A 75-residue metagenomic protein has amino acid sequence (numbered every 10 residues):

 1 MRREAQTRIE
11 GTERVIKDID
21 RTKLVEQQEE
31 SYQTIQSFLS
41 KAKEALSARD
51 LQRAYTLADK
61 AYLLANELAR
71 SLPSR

Functional and structural regions predicted by a protein language model:
M1-Q33, R75: Amphipathic, heptad-repeat alpha-helical segments
E26-F38, L46-A48, Q52, T56-R75: Short, charge-rich amphipathic alpha-helical segments embedded in non-transmembrane helical bundles/solenoids
